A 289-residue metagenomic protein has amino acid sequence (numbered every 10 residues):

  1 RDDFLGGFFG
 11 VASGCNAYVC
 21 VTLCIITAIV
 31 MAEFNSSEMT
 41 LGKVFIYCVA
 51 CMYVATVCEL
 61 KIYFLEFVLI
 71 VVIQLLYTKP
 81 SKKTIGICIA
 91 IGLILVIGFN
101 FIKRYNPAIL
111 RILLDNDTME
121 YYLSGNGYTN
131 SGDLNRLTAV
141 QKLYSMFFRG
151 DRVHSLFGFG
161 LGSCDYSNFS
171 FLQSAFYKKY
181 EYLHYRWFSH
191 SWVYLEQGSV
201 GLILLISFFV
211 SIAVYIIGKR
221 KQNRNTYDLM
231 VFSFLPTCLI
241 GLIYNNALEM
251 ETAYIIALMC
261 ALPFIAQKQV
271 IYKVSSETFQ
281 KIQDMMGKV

Functional and structural regions predicted by a protein language model:
R1-Y122, Y182-K288: Hydrophobic transmembrane helix bundles of membrane-integrated enzymes that assemble and modify cell-envelope
F9, N130-Q197: Long extracytoplasmic/lumenal interhelical loops at the membrane interface of multi-pass membrane proteins
S124-T129: Extracytoplasmic loops and strand-loop junctions of Gram-negative outer membrane beta-barrel proteins
